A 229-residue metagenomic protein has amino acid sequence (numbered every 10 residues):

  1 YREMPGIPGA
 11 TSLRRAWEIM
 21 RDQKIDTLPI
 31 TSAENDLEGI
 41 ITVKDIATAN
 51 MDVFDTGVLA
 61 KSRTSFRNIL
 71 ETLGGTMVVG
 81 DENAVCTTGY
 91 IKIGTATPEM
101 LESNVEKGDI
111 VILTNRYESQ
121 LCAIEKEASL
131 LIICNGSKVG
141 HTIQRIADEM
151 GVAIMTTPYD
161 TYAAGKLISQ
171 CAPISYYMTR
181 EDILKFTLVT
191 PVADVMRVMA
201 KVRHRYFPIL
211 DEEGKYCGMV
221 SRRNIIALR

Functional and structural regions predicted by a protein language model:
Y1-I19, T31-S32, L37, R67-N68 (+6 more regions): Bateman/CBS regulatory modules and CBS-like beta-alpha motifs in cytosolic regions of diverse proteins
I7, R21-K24, T42, N50-D55 (+7 more regions): Beta-strand/loop-dominated core regions that host nucleotide or nucleotide-derived cofactor-binding catalytic loops
I25, P29, D36-V53, Y159 (+3 more regions): Short beta->alpha transition motifs characteristic of CBS
T27-P29, V111-L113, S129-N135, G140 (+3 more regions): Short hydrophobic alpha-helical runs that function as membrane-insertion/retention elements
D45-C86, L130, G151-V152, T156-P158 (+1 more regions): Juxtadomain coupling helices with adjacent low-complexity linkers
D55-T56, Q144-T179: Long, charge-dense
S103-V105, L121-K126, Q144-E149: Short loop/helix-cap segments at secondary-structure boundaries that form the rim of catalytic
